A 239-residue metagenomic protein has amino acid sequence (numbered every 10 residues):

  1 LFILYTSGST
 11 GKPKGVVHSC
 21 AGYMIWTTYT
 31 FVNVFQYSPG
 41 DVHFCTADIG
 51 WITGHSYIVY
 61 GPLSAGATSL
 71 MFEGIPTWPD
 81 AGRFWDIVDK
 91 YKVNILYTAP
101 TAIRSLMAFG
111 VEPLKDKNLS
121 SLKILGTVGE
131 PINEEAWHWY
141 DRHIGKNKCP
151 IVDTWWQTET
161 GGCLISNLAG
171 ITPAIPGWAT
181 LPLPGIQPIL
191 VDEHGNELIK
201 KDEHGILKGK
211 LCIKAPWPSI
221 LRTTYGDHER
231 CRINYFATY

Functional and structural regions predicted by a protein language model:
L1-I25: Conserved AMP-binding A3 loop
S9-K12, V34-D41, A65-G66, L70 (+5 more regions): Secondary-structure transition/capping motifs at alpha-helix termini and the adjoining loop/turn into the next element
A21, T101-R104, E130, P216-S219: Alpha-helix/helix-capping structural signal
G22-V42, I52-N94, F109: Conserved AMP-binding/adenylation subdomain of ANL enzymes
H43, S64-A67, N94-T98, M107-P176 (+1 more regions): Gly/Ser/Thr-rich phosphate-binding loop
D48: Residue(s) in the substrate-gating loop at a strand-loop-helix junction that position the organic substrate next
L181-G185, N196-Y239: Conserved ATP/PPi-binding loop(s) of AMP-dependent carboxylate-activating enzymes
V191-D192: Hydrophobic alpha-helical segments, especially N-terminal targeting/anchoring helices
